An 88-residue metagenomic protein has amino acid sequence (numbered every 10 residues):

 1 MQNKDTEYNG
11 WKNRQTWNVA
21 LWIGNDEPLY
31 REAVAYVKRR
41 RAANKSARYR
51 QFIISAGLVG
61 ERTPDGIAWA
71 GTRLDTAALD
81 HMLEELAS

Functional and structural regions predicted by a protein language model:
M1-S88: Acidic interaction surfaces
